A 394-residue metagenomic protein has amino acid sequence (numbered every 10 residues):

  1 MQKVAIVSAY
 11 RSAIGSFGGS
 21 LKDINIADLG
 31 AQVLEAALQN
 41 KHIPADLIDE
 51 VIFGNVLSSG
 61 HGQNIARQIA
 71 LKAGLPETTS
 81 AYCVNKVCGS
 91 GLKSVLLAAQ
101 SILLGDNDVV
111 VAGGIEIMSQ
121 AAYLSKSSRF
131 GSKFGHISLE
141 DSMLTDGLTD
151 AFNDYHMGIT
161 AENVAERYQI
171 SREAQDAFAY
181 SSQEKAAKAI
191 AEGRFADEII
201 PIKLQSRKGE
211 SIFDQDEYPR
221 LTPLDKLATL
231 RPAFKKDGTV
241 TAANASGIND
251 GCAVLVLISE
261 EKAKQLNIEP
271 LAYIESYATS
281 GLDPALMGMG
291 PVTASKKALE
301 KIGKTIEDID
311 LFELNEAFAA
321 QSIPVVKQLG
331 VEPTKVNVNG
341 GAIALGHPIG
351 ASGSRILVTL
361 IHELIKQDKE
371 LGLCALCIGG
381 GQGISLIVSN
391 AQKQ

Functional and structural regions predicted by a protein language model:
M1-I24, L224-M289, T293, V358-T359 (+3 more regions): Condensing-enzyme catalytic core mediating Claisen C-C bond formation in acyl metabolism
R11-S12, D23-Q32, N40, A174-Q265 (+2 more regions): N-terminal extracellular/periplasmic Venus flytrap/periplasmic-binding protein-like
K22-G89, K93-V109, I115-F134, I199-D214 (+2 more regions): Conserved beta-ketoacyl condensing-enzyme motif
I26-H42, I65-I69, S94-L97, M157-V164 (+5 more regions): Short, well-ordered amphipathic alpha-helical segments that serve as non-catalytic structural scaffolds within diverse
N55-V109, F152-H156, L221-G247, Q328-R355 (+2 more regions): Conserved catalytic cysteine-centered active-site region of acyl-thioester-dependent Claisen-condensing enzymes
K86-E116, A165-R194, V254-E261, P348-K369 (+1 more regions): Active-site-proximal alpha-helical scaffold in enzymes
V109-N163: Flexible glycine-/small-residue-enriched beta->alpha junction loops that bind anionic phosphate/pyrophosphate groups
I159-E162, F195-E198, Q205, E275-A344: Active-site pocket-lining segment
